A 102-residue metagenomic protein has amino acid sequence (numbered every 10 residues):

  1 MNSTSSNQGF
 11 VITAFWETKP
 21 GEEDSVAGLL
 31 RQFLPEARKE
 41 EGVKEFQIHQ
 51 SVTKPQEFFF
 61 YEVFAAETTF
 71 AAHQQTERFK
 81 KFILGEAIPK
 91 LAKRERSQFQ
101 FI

Functional and structural regions predicted by a protein language model:
M1-Q8, I48-K54, L84-I102: Glycine-rich beta-strand-turn "strand-cap" elements at beta-sheet edges
S5-K39: N-terminal first-folded block
F10-E17, Q47-Q74: Short, well-ordered beta-strand segments in beta-rich or mixed alpha/beta enzyme and ligand-binding folds
G21-E22, V52, F79: Alpha-helical structural elements of signaling/regulatory helical domains
F33, G42-Q47: Short, conserved structural micro-motifs that define repeat-unit consensus positions and nucleotide-binding loops
R38-K44, V63-S97: An amphipathic, aromatic/His-enriched active-site/gating alpha helix that lines ligand/cofactor pockets
